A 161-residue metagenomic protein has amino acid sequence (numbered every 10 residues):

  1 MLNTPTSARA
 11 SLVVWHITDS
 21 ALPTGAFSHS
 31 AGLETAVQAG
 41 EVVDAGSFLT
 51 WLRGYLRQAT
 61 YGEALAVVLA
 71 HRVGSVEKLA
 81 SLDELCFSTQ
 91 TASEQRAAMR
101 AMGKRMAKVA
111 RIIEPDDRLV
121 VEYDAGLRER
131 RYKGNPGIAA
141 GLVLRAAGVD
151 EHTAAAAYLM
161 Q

Functional and structural regions predicted by a protein language model:
M1-L12: Charged, compositionally biased N-terminal leader segments and the immediate start of the first structured element
A10-V76: Glycine/small-residue-rich interface belts in oligomeric ring/scaffold proteins and their assembly partners
L12-P23, T50-R57, S88-Q95, Y123-R130 (+1 more regions): A short glycine/serine-rich beta->alpha loop
T18, L22-H29, L33, G62 (+6 more regions): Long, contiguous hydrophobic alpha-helical segments, chiefly transmembrane helices and signal peptides
E41, A45-G46, A155-Q161: C-terminal auxiliary extensions adjacent to catalytic cores
R53, E84, L159-M160: Short amphipathic alpha-helical surface patches that mediate protein-protein
V73-G148: Internal, conserved structured core segments that host functional sites
H152: Extended, highly charged
